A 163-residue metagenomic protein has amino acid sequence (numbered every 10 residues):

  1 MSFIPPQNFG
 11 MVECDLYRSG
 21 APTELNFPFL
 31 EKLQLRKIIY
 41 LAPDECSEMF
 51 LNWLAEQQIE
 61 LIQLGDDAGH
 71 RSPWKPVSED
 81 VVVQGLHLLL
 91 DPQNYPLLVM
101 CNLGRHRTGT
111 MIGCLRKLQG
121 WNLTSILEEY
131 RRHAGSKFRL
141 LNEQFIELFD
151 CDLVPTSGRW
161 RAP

Functional and structural regions predicted by a protein language model:
M1-V99, L103, T110-P163: Cys-dependent protein tyrosine phosphatase-like superfamily
